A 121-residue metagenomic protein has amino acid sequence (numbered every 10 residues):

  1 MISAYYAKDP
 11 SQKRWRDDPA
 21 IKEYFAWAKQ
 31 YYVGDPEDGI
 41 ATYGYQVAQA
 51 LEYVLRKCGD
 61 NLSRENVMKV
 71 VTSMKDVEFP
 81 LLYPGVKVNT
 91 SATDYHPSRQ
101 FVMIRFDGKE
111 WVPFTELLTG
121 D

Functional and structural regions predicted by a protein language model:
M1-Y43, L117-T119: Extracellular/periplasmic periplasmic-binding protein-like sensory domains
D18-K22, E65, V112: Generic alpha-helical secondary structure signal
Q30-T42, E52-W111: Segments of small-molecule ligand-sensing domains
K109-D121: Tryptophan-rich aromatic "cage" segments
